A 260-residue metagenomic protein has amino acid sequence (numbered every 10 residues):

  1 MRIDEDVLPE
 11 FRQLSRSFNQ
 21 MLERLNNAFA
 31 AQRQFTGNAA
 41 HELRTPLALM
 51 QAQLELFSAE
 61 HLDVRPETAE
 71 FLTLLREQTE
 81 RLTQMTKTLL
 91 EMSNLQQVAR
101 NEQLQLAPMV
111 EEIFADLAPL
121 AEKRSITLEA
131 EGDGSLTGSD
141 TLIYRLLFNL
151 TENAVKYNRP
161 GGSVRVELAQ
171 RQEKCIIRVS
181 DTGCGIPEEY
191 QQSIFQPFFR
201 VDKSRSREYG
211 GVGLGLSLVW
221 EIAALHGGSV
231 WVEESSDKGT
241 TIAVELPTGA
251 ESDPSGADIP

Functional and structural regions predicted by a protein language model:
M1-A39, L43, A48-P66, T73 (+10 more regions): Membrane-proximal HAMP signal-relay module
L8, E102-A118: A conserved beta-strand-to-alpha-helix junction within the catalytic ATP-binding
L95-E102, S135-L142: Conserved micro-motifs of the catalytic ATP-binding
L120-A130: Short conserved segments within the C-terminal catalytic ATPase subdomain
A154-V155: Short helix-loop "hinge" at the ATP-lid/N-box region of the Bergerat-fold HATPase_c
G161-E173: Short beta-strand/loop element within the Bergerat-fold HATPase_c
D181: Acidic ATP/Mg2+-coordinating residue in the GHKL
I186-R200: Short conserved segment of the HATPase_c
